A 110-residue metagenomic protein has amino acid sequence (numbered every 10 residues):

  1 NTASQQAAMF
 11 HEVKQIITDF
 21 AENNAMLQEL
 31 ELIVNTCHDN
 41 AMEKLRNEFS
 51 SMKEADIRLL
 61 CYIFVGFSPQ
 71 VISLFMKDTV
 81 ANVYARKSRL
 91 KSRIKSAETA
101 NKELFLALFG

Functional and structural regions predicted by a protein language model:
N1-D19: N-terminal regulatory/sensing modules of transcriptional regulators
Q15-G110: Cytosolic nucleotide-binding catalytic cores of signal-transduction proteins
